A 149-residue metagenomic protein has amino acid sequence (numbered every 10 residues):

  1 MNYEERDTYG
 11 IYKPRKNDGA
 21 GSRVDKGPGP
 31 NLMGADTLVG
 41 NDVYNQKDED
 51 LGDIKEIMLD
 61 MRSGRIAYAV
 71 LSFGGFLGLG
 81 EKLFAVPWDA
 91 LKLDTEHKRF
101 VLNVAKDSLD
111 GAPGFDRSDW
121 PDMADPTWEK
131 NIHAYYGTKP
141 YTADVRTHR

Functional and structural regions predicted by a protein language model:
M1-R149: Peripheral interaction segments used for macromolecular assembly
